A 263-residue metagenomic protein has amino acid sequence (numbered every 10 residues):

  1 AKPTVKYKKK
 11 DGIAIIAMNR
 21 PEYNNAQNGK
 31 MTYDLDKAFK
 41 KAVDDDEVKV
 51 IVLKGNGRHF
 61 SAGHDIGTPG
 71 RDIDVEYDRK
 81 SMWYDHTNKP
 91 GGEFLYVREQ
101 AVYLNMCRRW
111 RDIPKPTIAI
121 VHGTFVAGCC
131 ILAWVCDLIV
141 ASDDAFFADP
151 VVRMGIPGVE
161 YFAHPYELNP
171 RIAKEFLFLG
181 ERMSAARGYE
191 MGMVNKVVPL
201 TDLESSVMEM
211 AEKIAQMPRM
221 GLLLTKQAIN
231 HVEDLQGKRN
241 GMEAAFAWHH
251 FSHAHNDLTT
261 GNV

Functional and structural regions predicted by a protein language model:
A1-D11, F60, T68, D72 (+4 more regions): C-terminal alpha-helix plus adjacent terminal tail
A1-R58: Conserved CoA-thioester-binding segment of acyl-CoA-metabolizing enzymes
I16, R20, D34-L35, L53 (+5 more regions): Terminal peptide-recognition signature
Y23, G55-N105, F125: Glycine- (often His-adjacent) and acidic-residue-rich active-site loop that binds/positions the CoA thioester
K30-D34, V102, R109, S206 (+3 more regions): Charged catalytic carboxylate motif
T32-D34, G67-R71, P157-G158: Glycine-rich, phosphate-binding/catalytic loops in enzymes
K37-K40, D44, R108, E212 (+1 more regions): Surface-exposed alpha-helical segments enriched in charged/polar residues
R108-M220: Crotonase-fold acyl-CoA enzyme core
